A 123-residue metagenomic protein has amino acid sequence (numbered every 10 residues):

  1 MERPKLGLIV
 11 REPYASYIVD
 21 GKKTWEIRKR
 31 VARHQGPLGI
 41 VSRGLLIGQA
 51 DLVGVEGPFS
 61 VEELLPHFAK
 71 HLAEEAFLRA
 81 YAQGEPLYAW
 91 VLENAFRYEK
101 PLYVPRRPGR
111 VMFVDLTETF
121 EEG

Functional and structural regions predicted by a protein language model:
M1-G123: Structured alpha/beta reader/binder surfaces that contact nucleic acids or chromatin modification marks
